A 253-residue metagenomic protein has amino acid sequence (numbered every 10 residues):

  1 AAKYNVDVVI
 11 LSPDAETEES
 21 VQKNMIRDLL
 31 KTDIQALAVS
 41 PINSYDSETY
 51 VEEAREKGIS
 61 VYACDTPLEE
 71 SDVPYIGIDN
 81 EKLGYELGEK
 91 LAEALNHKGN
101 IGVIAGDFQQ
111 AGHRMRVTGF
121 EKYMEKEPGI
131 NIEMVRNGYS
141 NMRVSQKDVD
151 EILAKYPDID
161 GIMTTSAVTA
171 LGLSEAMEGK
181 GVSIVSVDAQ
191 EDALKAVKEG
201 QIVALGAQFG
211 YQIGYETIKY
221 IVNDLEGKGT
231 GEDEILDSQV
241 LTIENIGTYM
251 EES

Functional and structural regions predicted by a protein language model:
A1-Y4, L83-L87, A111-I130, D148 (+2 more regions): Short, solvent-exposed amphipathic alpha-helices that sit in or adjacent to ligand/effector-binding or catalytic
A2-A15, N100-A105, M124-R143: Short beta-strand elements in bilobed, periplasmic/extracellular small-molecule ligand-binding domains
K3, I104, F108, G112 (+2 more regions): Hinge/cleft segment of the Venus flytrap/periplasmic-binding protein
Q22, I76-I101, M115, V144-Q146 (+2 more regions): Hydrophobic alpha-helical segments within soluble ligand-binding/sensing domains
I26-R55, F120, E133, G138-A196: Hydrophobic alpha-helical
A36, I42-K82, N100, D188-V203 (+1 more regions): Flexible loop/hinge segments that line or gate small-molecule binding clefts
D79, V103-F120, N137-V144: Extracytoplasmic ligand-binding site segments that recognize negatively charged/polar headgroups
D160-G161, S174-Y211, I218-K219, N223-I235 (+1 more regions): Exported/periplasmic ABC-transporter solute-binding proteins
